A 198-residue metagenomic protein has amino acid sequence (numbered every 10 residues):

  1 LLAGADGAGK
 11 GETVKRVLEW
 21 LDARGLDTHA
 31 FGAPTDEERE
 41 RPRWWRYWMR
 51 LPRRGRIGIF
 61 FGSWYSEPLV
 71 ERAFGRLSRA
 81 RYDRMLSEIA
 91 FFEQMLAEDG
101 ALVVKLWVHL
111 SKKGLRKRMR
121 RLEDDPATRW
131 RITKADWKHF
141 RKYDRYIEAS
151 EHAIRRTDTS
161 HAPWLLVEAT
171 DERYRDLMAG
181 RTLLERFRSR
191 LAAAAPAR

Functional and structural regions predicted by a protein language model:
L1-R198: Glycine-rich phosphate-binding loop of ATP-dependent small-molecule kinases
